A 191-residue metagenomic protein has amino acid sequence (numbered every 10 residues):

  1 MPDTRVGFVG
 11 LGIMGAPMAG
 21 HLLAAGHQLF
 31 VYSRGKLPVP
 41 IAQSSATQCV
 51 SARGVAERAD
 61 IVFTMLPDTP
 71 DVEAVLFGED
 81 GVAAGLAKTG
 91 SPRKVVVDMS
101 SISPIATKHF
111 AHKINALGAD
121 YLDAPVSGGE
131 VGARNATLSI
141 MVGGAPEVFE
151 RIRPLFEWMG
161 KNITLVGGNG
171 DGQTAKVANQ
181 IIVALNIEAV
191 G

Functional and structural regions predicted by a protein language model:
M1-T64, K94-V95, E130, T164: NAD(P)+-binding Rossmann beta1-loop-alpha1 motif at the extreme N-terminus of oxidoreductases
L11, L22-L23, L29, L66 (+4 more regions): Generic leucine side-chain signal with a strong bias for well-ordered alpha-helical environments
G12, G35, L66-T69, P104 (+2 more regions): Alpha-helix N-cap/helix-start capping motif
L37, A52-E57, I61, T69-L138: Rossmann-like NAD(P)(H) cofactor-binding subdomain of soluble oxidoreductases
S101-A184: Rossmann-fold dinucleotide-binding core
V183-G191: Active-site-proximal alpha-helical scaffold in enzymes
